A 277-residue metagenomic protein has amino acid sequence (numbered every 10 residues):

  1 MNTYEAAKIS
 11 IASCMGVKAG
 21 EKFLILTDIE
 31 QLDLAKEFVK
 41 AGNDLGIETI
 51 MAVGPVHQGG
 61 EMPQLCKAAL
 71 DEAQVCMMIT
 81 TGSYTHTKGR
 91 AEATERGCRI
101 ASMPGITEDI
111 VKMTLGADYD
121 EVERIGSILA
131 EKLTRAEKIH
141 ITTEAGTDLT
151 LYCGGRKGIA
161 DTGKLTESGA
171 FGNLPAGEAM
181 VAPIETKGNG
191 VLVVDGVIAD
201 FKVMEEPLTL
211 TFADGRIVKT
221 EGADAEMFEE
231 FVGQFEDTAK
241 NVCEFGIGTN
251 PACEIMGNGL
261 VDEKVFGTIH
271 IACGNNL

Functional and structural regions predicted by a protein language model:
M1-E205, A213, E221: Active-site bordering "gate/hinge" segments that shape substrate access to catalytic or cofactor-binding pockets
A7, A182, V232-D237, V261: Homeobox/homeodomain signature
A213, I217-C253: A beta-strand-loop signature enriched in Asp, Gly, Thr, and Trp that corresponds to the sialidase/neuraminidase Asp-box
T238-L277: Cysteine/selenocysteine-centered motifs that mediate thiol-based redox chemistry or coordinate metal-sulfur cofactors
